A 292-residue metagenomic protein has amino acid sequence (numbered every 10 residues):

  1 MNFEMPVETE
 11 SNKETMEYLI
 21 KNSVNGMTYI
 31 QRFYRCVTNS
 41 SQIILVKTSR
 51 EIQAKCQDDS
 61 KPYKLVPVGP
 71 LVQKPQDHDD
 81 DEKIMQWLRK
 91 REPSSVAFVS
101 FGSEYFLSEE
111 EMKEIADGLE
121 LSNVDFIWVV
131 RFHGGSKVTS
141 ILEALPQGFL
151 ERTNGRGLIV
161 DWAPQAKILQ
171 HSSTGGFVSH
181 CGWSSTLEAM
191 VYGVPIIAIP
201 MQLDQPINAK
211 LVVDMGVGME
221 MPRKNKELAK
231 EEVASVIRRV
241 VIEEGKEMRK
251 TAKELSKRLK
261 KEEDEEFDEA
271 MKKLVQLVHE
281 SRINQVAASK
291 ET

Functional and structural regions predicted by a protein language model:
M1-K167, S172, G176, M190-Y192 (+3 more regions): Nucleotide-sugar-dependent glycosyltransferase catalytic domains
S179: A short, small-residue-rich loop immediately preceding and capping a beta-strand
G182: Aromatic "clamp/platform" in nucleotide-sugar-dependent glycosyltransferases that forms part of the donor/acceptor
